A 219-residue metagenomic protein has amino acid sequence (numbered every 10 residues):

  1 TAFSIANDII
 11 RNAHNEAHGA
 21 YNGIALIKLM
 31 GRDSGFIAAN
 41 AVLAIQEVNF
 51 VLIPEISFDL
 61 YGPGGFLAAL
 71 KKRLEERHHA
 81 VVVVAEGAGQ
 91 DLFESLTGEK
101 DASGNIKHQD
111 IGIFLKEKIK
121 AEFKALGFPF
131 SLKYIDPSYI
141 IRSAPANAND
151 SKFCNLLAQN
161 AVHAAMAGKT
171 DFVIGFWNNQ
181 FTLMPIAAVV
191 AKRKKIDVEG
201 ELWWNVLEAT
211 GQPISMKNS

Functional and structural regions predicted by a protein language model:
T1-I24, K28-F130: Accessory alpha-helical/coil subdomains and C-terminal extensions that flank or cap enzyme catalytic cores
E99-S219: C-terminal non-catalytic interaction/assembly regions of soluble proteins
